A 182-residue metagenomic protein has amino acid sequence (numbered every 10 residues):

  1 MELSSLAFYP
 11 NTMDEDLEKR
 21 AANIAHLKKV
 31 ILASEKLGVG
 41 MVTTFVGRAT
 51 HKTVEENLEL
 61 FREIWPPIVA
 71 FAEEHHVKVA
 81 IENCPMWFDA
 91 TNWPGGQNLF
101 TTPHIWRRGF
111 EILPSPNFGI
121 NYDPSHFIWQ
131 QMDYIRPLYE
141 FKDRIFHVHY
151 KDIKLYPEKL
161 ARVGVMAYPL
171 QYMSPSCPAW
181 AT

Functional and structural regions predicted by a protein language model:
E2, T12-Y122, W129-Q130, E140: Active-site acidic/histidine proton-transfer and metal-coordination neighborhood in alpha/beta enzyme cores
S5-L6, V42, S115, G119 (+3 more regions): Generic intrinsically disordered, low-complexity segments enriched for polar/acidic and small residues
A7, C84-P85, S125-H126, K154: Catalytic metal-binding/acid-base residues of hydrolase active sites
A7-F8, P175: Residue-level signal for pocket-adjacent positions within structured domains
Y9, F45, K151: Conserved residues at the C-terminal ends of beta-strands
P10-M13, P157: A broad, structure-centric signal for solvent-exposed, well-ordered loop/edge residues that line or flank functional
T91-P103, R107, H126-T182: Gly/Pro-rich active-site loop or hairpin
